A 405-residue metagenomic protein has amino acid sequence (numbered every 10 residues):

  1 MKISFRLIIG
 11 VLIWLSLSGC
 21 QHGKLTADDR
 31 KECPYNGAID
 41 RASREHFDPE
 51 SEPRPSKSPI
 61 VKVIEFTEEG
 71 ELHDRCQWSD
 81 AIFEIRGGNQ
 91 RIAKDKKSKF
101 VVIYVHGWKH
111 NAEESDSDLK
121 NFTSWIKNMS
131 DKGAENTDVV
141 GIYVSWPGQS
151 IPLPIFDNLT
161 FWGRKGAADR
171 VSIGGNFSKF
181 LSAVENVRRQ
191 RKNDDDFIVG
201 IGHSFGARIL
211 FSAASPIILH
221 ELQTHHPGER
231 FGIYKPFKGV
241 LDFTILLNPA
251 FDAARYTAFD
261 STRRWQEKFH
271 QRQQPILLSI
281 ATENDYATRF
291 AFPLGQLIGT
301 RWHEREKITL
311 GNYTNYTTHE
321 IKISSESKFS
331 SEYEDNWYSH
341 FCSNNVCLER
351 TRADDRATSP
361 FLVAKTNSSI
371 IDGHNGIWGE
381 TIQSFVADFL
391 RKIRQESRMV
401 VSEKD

Functional and structural regions predicted by a protein language model:
K2-G10: Sec-dependent signal peptide recognition, specifically the positively charged N-region followed immediately by
L17-G19: C-terminal motif of bacterial Sec signal peptides marking the signal peptidase cleavage site
Q21-H73, N136, W146-D196, A214-D405: Lipolytic serine-hydrolase domain surface
E65-A93: N-terminal carbohydrate-binding/catalytic regions of secreted carbohydrate-active enzymes
W78-N89, V102, D116-T123, I173 (+4 more regions): Extracytoplasmic/secreted envelope proteins and their assembly/folding machinery, especially bacterial periplasmic
A81, A93, F100-V101, E114 (+2 more regions): Non-catalytic cap/lid and distal C-terminal segments of serine-dependent acyl enzymes
A93-S150: Short, surface-exposed "cap/lid" segments of acyl-processing enzymes
I201-G202, G206, L210: Gly/Ala-rich beta-loop-alpha elbow adjacent to hydrolase catalytic centers
